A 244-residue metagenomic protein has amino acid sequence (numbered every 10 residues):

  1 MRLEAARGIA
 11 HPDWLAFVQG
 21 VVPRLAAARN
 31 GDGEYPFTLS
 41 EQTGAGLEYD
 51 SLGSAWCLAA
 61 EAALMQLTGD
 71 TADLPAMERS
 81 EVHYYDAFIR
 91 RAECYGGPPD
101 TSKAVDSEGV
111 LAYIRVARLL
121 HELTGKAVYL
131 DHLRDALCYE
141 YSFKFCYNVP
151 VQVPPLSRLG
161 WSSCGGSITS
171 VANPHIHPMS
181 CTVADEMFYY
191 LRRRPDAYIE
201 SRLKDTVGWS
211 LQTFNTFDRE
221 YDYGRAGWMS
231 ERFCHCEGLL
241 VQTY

Functional and structural regions predicted by a protein language model:
M1-Y244: Glycan-recognition and catalytic cores of secretory/periplasmic carbohydrate-active enzymes
